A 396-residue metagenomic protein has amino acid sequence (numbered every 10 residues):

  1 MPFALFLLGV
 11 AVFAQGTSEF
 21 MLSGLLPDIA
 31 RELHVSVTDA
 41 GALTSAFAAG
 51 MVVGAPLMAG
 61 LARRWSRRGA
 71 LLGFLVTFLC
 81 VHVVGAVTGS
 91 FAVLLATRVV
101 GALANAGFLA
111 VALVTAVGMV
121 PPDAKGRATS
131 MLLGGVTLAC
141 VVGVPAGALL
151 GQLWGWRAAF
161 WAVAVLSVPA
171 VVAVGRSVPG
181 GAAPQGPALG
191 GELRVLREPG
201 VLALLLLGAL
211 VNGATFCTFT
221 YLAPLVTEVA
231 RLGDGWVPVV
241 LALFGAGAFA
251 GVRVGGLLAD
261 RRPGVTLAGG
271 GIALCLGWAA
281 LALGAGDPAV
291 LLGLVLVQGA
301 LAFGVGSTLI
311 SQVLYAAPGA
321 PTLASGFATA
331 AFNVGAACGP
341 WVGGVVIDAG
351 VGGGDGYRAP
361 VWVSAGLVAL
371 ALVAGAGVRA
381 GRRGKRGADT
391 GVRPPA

Functional and structural regions predicted by a protein language model:
E32-H34, S66, V87-V93, R231 (+1 more regions): Helix-breaking motifs and short loop linkers at transmembrane-helix boundaries and internal kinks in secondary membrane
V53-G89: Conserved MFS/SLC helix-loop-helix module at the cytosolic interface between two early adjacent transmembrane helices
A55-R67, A250-P263, I347: Helix-to-loop junctions at the C-terminal end of transmembrane segments in multipass secondary transporters
T77-V84, A92-G101, A289-V297: Paired small-residue
F91-V93, P121-P179, L225: Helix-loop-helix hairpin linking two adjacent transmembrane segments in secondary transporters
T97-V136: Cytoplasmic helix-loop-helix junction between adjacent transmembrane helices in 12-TM secondary transporters
V265-L309: C-terminal transmembrane helical hairpin of 12-TM major facilitator-type secondary transporters
A316-D355: A late C-terminal transmembrane helix in Major Facilitator Superfamily
